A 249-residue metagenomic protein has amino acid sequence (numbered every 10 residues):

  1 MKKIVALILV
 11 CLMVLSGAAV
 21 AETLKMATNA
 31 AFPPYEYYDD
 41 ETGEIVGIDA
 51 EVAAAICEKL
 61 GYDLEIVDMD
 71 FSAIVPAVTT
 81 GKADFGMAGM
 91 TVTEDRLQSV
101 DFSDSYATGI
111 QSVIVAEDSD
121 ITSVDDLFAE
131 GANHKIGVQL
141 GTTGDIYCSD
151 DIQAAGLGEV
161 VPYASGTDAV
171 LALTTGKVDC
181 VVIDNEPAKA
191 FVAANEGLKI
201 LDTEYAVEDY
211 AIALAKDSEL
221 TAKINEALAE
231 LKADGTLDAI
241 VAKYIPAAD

Functional and structural regions predicted by a protein language model:
E22-G89: Extracytoplasmic small-molecule ligand-binding "clamshell" domains of the periplasmic binding protein/Venus flytrap
T28-F32, V67-S72, G81-T93, G109 (+4 more regions): Beta->alpha turn/N-cap motifs
A30, T108-V115, N185, K189-A229 (+1 more regions): Periplasmic-binding protein-like
A50, E65-A77, T122, V160-T175 (+1 more regions): Short helix-initiation/N-cap motifs at beta->coil->alpha
G61-D63, T79-A88, A132-K135, G158 (+3 more regions): Alpha-to-beta junction loops
D63-E65, T143-V161, E196-D202, E226-D249: Ligand-binding clefts/hinges and TM-proximal coupling segments of bilobed small-molecule sensing domains
A73, A88-S99, S149-D150, L171-T175 (+1 more regions): A ligand-binding cleft/hinge motif common to bilobed small-molecule-binding domains
V115-K135: Flexible hinge/capping segments at coil-to-helix
